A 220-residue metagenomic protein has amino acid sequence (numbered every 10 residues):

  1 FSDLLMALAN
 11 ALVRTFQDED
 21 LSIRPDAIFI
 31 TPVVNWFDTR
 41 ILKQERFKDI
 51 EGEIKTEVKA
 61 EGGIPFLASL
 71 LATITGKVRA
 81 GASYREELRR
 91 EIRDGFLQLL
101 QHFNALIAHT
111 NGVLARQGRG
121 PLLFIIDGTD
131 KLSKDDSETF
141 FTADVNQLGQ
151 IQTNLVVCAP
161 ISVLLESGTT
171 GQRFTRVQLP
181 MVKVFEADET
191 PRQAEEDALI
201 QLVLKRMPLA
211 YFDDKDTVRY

Functional and structural regions predicted by a protein language model:
F1-R116: P-loop NTPase nucleotide-binding core
E87-R90, D94-L97, H102-Y220: The catalytic "switch" region of P-loop NTPases
